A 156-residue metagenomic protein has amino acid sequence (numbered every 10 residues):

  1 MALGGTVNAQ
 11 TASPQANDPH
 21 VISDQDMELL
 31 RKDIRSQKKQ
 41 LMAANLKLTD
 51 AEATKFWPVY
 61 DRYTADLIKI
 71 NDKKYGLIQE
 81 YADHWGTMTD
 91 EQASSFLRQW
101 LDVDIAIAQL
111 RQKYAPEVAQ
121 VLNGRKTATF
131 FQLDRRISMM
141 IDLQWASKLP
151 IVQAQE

Functional and structural regions predicted by a protein language model:
L3-A9: Sec/Tat signal peptide C-region and signal peptidase I cleavage site
A9, S36-K38, I141: Hydrophobic transmembrane signal anchors and adjacent membrane-proximal interface regions, especially in viral
S13-P19, D26-L29, D33, A108-E156: Amphipathic, charged alpha-helical segments and their helix-to-coil junctions in extracytoplasmic/peripheral assemblies
H20, D24-E28, K38-V121: Amphipathic alpha-helical segments
